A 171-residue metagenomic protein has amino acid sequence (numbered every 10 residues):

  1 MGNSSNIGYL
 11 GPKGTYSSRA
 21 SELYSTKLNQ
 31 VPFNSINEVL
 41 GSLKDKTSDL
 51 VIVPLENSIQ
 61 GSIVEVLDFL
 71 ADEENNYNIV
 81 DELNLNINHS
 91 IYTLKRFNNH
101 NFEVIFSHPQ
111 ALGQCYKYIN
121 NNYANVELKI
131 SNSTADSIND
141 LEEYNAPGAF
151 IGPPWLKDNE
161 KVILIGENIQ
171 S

Functional and structural regions predicted by a protein language model:
M1-S171: Domain-level signature for soluble enzymes in the chorismate/prephenate branch of the shikimate pathway
